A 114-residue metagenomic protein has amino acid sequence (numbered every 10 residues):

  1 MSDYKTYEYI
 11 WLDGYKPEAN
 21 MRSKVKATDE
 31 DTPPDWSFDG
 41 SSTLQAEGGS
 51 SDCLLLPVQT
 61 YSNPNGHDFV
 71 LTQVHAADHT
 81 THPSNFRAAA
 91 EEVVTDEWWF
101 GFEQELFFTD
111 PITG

Functional and structural regions predicted by a protein language model:
M1-G114: ATP/Mg2+-dependent ligation/transfer catalytic cores
